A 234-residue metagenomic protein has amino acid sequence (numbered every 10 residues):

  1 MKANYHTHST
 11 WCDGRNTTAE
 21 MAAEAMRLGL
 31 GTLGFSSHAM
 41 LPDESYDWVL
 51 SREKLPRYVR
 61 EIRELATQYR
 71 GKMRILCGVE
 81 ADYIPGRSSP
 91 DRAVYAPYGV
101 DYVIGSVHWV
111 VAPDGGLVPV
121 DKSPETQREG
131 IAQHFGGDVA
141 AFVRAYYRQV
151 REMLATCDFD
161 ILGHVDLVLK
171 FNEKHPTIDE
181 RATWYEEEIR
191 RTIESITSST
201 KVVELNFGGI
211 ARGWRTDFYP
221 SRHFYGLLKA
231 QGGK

Functional and structural regions predicted by a protein language model:
M1-P85, S89-P97, D101, L169-T183 (+2 more regions): An N-terminally biased module of ancient metal coordination in phosphate/nucleic-acid-related enzymes
W11-D13, G99, G105-Q231: Domain-core and long-helix interface of multi-subunit machines
G29, K72, T156, G232-G233: Alpha-helical hydrophobic/aromatic positions enriched in membrane-embedded helices and signal peptides
G31-T32, V202, K234: Residue-level detector of anion-binding/catalytic polar loops
